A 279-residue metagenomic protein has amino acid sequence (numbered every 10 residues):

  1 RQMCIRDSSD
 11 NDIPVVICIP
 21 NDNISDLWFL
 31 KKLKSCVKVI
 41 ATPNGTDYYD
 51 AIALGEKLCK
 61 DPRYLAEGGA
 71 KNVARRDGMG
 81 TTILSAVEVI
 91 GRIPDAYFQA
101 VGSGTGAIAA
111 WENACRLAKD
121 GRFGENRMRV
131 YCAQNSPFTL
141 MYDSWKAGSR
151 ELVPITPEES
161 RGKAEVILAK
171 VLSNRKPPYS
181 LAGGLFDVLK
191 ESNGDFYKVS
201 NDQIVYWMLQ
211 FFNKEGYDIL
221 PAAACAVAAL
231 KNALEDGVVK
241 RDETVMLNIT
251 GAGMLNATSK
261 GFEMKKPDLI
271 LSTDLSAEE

Functional and structural regions predicted by a protein language model:
R1-I5: Short, small-residue-biased leader/transition segments that mark boundaries at the very start of proteins
D10, V227-E279: Catalytic phosphate/nucleotide-handling subdomain of diverse soluble enzymes
P14-I93, R161-F186: Small/polar-residue-rich loop-to-helix segments that shape phosphate-bearing ligand pockets
Y48-R63, R116-D218, F262-E279: Active-site/ligand-binding loops adjacent to catalytic centers
K71-V73, V101-T105, C132-T139, L172 (+4 more regions): Glycine-rich beta-alpha junction loops
V73-E112, K119-G121: Glycine-rich ThDP/TPP pyrophosphate-binding loop and its adjacent helix/strand module within ThDP-dependent enzymes
Q99-G102, M128, L189, V205-F212 (+2 more regions): Substrate-binding/catalytic subdomain of NAD(P)-dependent oxidoreductase enzymes
